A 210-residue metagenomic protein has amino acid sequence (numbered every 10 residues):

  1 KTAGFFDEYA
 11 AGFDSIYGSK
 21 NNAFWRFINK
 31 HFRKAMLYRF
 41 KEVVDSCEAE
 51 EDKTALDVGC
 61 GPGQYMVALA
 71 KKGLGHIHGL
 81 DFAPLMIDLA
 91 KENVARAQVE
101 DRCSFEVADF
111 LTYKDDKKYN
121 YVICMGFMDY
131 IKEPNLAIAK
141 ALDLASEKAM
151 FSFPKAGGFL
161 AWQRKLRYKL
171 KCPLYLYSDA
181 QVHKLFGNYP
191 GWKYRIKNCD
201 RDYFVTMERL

Functional and structural regions predicted by a protein language model:
K1-C47: Conserved class I S-adenosyl-L-methionine
L56, Q64-V107: Class I SAM-dependent methyltransferase SAM/SAH-binding core
G61: Conserved glycine-rich SAM-binding loop
Y121-K132: A short SAM/SAH-binding and catalytic strip from SAM-dependent methyltransferases
I131-A141: A short, conserved alpha-helix within the catalytic core of class I
S146-P154: Conserved beta-strand signature within the Rossmann-like core of class I S-adenosyl-L-methionine
K155-P173: Short, glycine-/aromatic-enriched active-site segment of Class I SAM-dependent methyltransferases
P173-P190: Short alpha-helix
